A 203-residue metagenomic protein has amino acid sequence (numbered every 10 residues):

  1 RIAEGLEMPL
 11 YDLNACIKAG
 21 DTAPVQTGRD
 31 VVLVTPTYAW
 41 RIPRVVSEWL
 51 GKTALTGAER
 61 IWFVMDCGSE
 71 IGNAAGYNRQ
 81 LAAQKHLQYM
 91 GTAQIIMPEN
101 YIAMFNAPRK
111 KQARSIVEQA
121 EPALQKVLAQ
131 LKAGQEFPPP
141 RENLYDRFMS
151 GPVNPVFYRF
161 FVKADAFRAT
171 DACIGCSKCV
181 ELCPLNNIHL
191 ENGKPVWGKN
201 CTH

Functional and structural regions predicted by a protein language model:
I2-C16, V25-T35, A39-V156: FMN-binding flavodoxin-like domain, especially the glycine-rich phosphate-binding loop
F157-R168: Short, charged alpha-helical interaction segments and adjacent helix-coil junctions
R168-A169, I174-H203: Iron-sulfur cluster-binding cysteine motifs and their immediate structural context in ferredoxin-like electron-transfer
